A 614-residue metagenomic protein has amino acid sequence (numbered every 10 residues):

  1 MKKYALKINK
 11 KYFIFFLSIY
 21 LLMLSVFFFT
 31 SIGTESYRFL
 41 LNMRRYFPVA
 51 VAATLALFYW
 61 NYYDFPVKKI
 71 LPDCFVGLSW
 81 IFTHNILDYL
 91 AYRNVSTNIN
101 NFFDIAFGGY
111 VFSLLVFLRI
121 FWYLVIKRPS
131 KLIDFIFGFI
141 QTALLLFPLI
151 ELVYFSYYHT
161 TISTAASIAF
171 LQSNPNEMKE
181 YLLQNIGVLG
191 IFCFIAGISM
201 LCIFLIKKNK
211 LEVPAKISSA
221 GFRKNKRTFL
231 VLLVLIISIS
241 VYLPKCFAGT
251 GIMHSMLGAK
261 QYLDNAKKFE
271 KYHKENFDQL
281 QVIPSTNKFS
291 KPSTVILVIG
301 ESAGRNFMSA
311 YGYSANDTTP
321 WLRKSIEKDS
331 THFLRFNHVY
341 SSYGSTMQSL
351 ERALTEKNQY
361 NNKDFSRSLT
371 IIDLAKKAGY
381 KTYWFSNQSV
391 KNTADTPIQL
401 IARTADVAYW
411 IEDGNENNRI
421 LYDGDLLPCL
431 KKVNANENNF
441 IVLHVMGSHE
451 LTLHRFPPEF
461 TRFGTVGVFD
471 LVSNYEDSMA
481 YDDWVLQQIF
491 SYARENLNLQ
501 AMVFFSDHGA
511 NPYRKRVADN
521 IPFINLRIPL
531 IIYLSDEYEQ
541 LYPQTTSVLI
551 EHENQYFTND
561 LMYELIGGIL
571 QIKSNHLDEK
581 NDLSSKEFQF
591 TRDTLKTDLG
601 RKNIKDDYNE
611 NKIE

Functional and structural regions predicted by a protein language model:
M1-I252: Transmembrane and membrane-interface helices of multi-pass, inner-membrane envelope-modifying transferases
Y4-A52, L57-C74, L78, N94-N101 (+6 more regions): Membrane-interface soluble catalytic domains
G77-I81, A315-N316, N498-L499, F504-P543 (+1 more regions): Histidine-centered active-site microenvironments of extracellular/periplasmic hydrolases and transferases
I198, L230-F463, T558-N559, E564-S585: Active-site-proximal alpha/beta segments of enzymes that process anionic O-linked groups
I296, Y481-N520, Y563, G567: Metal-dependent active-site segment of extracytoplasmic phospho-/sulfohydrolases and closely related
E356, G414, L471, Q544-I550: Flexible glycine/proline-enriched surface loops and loop-helix/loop-strand junctions
L427-K431, G464-M502, E553, F557: A long, amphipathic alpha-helix that forms part of the scaffold/cap immediately adjacent to metal-dependent active
G447-L451, S506-R514, E587-Q589: Acidic helix/loop microenvironments that form the catalytic cleft of cell-wall polysaccharide enzymes
